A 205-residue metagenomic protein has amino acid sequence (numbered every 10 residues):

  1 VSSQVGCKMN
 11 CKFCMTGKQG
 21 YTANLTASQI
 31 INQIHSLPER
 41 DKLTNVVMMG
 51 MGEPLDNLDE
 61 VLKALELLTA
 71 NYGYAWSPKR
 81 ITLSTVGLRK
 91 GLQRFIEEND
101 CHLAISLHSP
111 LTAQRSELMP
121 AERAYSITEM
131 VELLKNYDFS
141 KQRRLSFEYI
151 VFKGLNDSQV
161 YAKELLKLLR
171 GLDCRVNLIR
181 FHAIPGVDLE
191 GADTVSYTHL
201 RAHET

Functional and structural regions predicted by a protein language model:
V1-S28: Canonical Radical SAM [4Fe-4S] cluster-binding loop centered on the CxxxCxxC motif and its immediate flanking residues
V1-S3, I34-D41: N-terminal [4Fe-4S]-dependent radical SAM core
Q29, Q33, K63-A64: Alpha-helical scaffold elements adjacent to nucleotide-binding pockets in ATP/GTP-utilizing enzyme cores
P38-N45, G50-V195: Conserved AdoMet/S-adenosylmethionine-binding subsite of the radical SAM
T198-T205: Conserved small/polar residues in nucleotide/adenosyl-binding loops
